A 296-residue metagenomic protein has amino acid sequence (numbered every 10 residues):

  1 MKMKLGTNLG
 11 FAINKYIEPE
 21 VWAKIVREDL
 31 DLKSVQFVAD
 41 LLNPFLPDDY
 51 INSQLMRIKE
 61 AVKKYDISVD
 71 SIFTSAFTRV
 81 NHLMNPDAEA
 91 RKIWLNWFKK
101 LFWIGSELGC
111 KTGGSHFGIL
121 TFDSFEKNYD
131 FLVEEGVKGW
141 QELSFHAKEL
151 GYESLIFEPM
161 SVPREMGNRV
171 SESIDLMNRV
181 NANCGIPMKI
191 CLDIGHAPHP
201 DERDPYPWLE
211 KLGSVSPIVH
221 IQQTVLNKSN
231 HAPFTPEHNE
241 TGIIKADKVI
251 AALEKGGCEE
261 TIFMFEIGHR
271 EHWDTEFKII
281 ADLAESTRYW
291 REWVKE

Functional and structural regions predicted by a protein language model:
M1-G6, I13-D31, K63, G109 (+3 more regions): Histidine-acidic metal/acid-base catalytic patches
F11-I13, A39-L41, S75-T78, F117-T121 (+4 more regions): Active-site-proximal loop/turn and secondary-structure-junction residues that shape catalytic pockets, frequently
L30-K33, V62-T74, S106-F117, P217-V219: Short coil-to-beta-strand
K33-N43: A short beta-strand-loop structural module common to alpha/beta enzyme folds
Q36-F37, D70-T74, C110-F117, Y152-E158 (+1 more regions): Short beta-strand segments at enzyme active-site cores
N43-N52, A76-N96, G118-L132, N230-H238 (+1 more regions): Surface-exposed, active-site-proximal loop segments in enzymatic domains
D48-D66: Aromatic-lined substrate-binding rim segments of carbohydrate-active enzymes
K64, N81-K189: Active-site acidic/histidine proton-transfer and metal-coordination neighborhood in alpha/beta enzyme cores
